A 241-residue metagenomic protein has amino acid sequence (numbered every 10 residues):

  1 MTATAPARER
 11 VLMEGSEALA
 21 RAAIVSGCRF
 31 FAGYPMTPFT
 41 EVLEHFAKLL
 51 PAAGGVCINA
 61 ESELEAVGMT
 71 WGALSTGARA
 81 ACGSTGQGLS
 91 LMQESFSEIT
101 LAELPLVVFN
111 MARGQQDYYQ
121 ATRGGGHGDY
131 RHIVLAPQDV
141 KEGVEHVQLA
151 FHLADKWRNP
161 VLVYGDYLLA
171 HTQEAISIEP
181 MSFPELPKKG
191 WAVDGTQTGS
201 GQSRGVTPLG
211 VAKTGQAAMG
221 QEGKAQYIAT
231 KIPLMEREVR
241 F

Functional and structural regions predicted by a protein language model:
M1-G124, R131, D139, Y167: Thiamine diphosphate
T2, E9-R10, K48-L50, F151 (+1 more regions): Catalytic-core regions of core metabolic enzymes, especially those transforming organic acids/acyl-group intermediates
P6, P35-P38, P51, P105 (+6 more regions): Proline-rich intrinsically disordered, low-complexity coils
I24, I58, I99, I133 (+3 more regions): Weak global preference for isoleucine
L91, E142-E145, L169-E174: Short, well-ordered, mixed-charge alpha-helical segments that flank or form enzyme active sites
Q115-Y167, E179: Conserved thiamine diphosphate
R158-F241: Conformationally flexible catalytic loops at phosphate/diphosphate-handling active centers
